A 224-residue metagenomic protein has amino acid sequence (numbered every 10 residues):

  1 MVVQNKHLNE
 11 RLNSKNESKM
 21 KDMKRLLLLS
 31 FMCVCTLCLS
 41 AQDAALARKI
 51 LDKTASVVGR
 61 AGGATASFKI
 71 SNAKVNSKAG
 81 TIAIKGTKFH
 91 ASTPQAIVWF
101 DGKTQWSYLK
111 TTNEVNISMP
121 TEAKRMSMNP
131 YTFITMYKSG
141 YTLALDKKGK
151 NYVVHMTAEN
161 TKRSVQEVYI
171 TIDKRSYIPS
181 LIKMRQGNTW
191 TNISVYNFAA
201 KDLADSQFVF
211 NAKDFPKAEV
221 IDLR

Functional and structural regions predicted by a protein language model:
N5-K6, E10-D22: Short, Lys/Arg-enriched N-terminal segments with co-localized hydrophobic residues within the first ~10-30 amino acids
M20, L27, C33, L37-N76 (+3 more regions): N-terminal leader/targeting segments and the immediate start of mature chains
Q42-A44, K148-N151, E159-E167, K174-R224: Non-transmembrane domains of secretory- and envelope-associated proteins
S67-I70, H90-P94, V153-T161, L181-R185: Short beta-strand segments that buttress and anchor functional surface loops
A79-M128, Q186-N192: An acidic-aromatic
A79-T81, A96-I97, T142-A144, E167-T171: Short, surface-exposed charged micro-motifs
I84-T87, W99-D101, V168-S180: A short, surface-exposed beta-strand/turn
P120-K150: Flexible, surface-exposed loop/linker segments and immediately adjacent secondary-structure boundaries
